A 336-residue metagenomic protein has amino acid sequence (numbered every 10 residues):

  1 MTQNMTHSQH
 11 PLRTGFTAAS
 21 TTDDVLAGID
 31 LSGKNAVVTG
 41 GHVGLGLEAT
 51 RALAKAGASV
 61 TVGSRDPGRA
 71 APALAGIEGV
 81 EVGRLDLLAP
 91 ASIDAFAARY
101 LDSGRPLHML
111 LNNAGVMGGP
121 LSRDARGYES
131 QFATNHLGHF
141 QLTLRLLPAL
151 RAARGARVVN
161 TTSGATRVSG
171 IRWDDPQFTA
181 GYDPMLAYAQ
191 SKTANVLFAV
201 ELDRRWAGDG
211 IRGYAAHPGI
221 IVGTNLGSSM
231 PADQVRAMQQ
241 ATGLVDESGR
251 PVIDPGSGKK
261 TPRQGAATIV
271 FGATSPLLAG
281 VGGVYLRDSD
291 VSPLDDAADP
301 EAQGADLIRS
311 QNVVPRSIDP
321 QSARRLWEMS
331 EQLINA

Functional and structural regions predicted by a protein language model:
M1-R84, A95, R99, S103 (+6 more regions): NAD(P)H-dependent oxidoreductase Rossmann-fold/reductase module
V37, H108-L111, F132, V159: N-terminal Rossmann-like NAD(P) cofactor-binding module of classical short-chain dehydrogenase/reductase
G40, A114, N135: Glycine-rich, N-terminal phosphate-binding loop of Rossmann-like dinucleotide-binding domains
D86, L121, F132-T143, S191: Short alpha-helix in the Rossmann-fold core of NAD(P)-dependent oxidoreductases
P90: Short phosphate-coordinating micro-motif centered on Lys-Gly-acidic
N113-G119: Conserved NAD(P)H cofactor-binding loop of Rossmann-fold oxidoreductase domains
P120-T134, A180-D183: Short alpha-helical oligomerization interface
T134-R154, G170, D203-R204: Amphipathic alpha-helical dimer-interface segment in Rossmann-like NAD(P)H-dependent oxidoreductases
